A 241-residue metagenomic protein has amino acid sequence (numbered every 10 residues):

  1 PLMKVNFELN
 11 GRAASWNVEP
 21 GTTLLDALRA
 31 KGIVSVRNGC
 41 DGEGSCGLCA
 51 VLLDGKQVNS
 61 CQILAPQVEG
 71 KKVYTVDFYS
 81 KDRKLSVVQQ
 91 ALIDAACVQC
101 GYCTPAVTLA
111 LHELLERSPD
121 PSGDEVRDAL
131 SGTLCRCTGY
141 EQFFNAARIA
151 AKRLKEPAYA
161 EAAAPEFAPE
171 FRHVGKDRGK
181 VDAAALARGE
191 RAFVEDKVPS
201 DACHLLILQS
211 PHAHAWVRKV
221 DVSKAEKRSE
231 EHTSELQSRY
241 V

Functional and structural regions predicted by a protein language model:
P1-E166, A185-R188: Signature of N-terminal electron-transfer/Fe-S-associated modules in redox systems
Q57, P119, H232-T233, V241: Secondary-structure boundary/capping signal
K152-S234, R239: Flexible, low-hydrophobicity surface segments
